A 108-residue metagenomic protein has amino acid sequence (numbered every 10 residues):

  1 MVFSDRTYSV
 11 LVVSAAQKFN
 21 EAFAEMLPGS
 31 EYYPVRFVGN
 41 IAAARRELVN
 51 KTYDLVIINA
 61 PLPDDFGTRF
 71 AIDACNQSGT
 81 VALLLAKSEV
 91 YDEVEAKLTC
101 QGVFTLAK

Functional and structural regions predicted by a protein language model:
M1-E25, G79: Non-catalytic signal-transmission and effector/linker regions of two-component phosphorelay proteins
E21, R45-R46, D92: Alpha-helical elements of the RecA-like P-loop NTPase motor core of helicases
E25-G29, E47, K97: Alpha-helical interaction/dimerization surfaces of two-component signaling modules
S30-V35: A generic structural motif
F37-L55: Acidic, metal-coordinating helix/loop segments flanking the phosphotransfer/catalytic sites of two-component signaling
G39, T80-K108: Output/docking surface of receiver
D54-S78, A86-V94: Conserved phosphotransfer microenvironments
